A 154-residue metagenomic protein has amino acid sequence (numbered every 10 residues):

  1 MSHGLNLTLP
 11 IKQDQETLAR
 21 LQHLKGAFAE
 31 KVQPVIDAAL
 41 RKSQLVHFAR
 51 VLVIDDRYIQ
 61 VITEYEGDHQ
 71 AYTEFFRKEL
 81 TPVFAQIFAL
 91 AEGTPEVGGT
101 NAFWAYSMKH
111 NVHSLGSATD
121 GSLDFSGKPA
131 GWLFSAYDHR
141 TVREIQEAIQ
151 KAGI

Functional and structural regions predicted by a protein language model:
M1-Y58, Y65-A71, E96-I154: Short S/T/G/P-rich N-terminal loop/turn motif that feeds into the first structured element of a domain
F75-E79: Low-complexity, intrinsically disordered, polar/proline/glycine/glutamine-rich protein-protein interaction regions
T81-V97: Conserved short beta-strand edge segments in small beta-sheet-based binding/regulatory domains
